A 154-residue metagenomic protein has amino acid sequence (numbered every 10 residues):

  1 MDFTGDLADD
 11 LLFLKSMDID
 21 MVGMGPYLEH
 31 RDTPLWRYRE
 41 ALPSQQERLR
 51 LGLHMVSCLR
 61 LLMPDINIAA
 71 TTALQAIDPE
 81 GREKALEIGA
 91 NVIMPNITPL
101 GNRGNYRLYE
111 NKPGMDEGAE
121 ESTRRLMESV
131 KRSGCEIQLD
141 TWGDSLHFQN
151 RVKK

Functional and structural regions predicted by a protein language model:
M1-D9: Canonical radical SAM enzyme core domain
K15-K154: Auxiliary Fe-S-binding modules of radical SAM enzymes
